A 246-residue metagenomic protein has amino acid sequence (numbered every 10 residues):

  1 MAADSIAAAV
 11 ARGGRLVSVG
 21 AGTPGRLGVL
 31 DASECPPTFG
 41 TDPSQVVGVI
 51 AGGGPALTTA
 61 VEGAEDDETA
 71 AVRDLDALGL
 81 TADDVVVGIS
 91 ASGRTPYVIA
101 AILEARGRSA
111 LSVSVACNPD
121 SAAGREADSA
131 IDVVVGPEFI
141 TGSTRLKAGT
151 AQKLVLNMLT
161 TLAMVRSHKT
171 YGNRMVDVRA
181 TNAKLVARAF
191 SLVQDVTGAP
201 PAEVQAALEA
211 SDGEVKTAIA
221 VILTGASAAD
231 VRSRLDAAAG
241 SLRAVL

Functional and structural regions predicted by a protein language model:
M1-A9: A short, well-structured juxtamembrane/interface segment
A3-D4, I99, A187: Residue-level marker for well-ordered alpha-helical positions
S5-I6, A101, L159: Aromatic/hydrophobic pocket-lining residues that form π-stacking "cages" and hydrophobic walls in ligand
A9-V10, A105: A generic structural signal for well-ordered alpha-helical segments
A11, T81, D212: Short conserved AdoMet
L16-L154, A163-S167: Glycine-rich phosphate-binding loops that contact phosphosugars or nucleotide phosphates
M158, A163-L246: Short, amphipathic alpha-helical interaction segments embedded in low-complexity terminal/linker regions of eukaryotic
